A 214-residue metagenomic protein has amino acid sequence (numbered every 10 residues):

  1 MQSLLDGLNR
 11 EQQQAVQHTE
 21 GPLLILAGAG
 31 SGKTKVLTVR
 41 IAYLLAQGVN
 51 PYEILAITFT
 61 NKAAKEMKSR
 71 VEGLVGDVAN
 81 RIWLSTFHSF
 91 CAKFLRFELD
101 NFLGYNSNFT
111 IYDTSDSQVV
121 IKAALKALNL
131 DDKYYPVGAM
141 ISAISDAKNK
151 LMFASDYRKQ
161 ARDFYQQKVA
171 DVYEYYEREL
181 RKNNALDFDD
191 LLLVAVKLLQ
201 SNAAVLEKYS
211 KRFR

Functional and structural regions predicted by a protein language model:
Q2, E20-G21, S31, A42-F213: A basic/glycine-biased coupling hinge at the interface between accessory DNA-binding modules
L4-E20: N-terminal pre-P-loop "Q-motif" helix
L24: Catalytic His-Asp charge-relay segment
A27-A29: The conserved Walker
T34: Walker A/P-loop
L37-T38: Post-Walker A alpha-helix
